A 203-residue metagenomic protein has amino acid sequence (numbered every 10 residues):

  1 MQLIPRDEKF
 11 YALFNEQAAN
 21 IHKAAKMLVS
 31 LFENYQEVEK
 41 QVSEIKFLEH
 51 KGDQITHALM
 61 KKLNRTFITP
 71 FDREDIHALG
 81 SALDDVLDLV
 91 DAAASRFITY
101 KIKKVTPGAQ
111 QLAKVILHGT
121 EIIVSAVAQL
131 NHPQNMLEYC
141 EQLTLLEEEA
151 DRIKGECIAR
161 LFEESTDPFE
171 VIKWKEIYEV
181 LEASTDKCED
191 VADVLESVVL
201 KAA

Functional and structural regions predicted by a protein language model:
M1-A203: Cytosolic, long alpha-helical scaffolding segments
